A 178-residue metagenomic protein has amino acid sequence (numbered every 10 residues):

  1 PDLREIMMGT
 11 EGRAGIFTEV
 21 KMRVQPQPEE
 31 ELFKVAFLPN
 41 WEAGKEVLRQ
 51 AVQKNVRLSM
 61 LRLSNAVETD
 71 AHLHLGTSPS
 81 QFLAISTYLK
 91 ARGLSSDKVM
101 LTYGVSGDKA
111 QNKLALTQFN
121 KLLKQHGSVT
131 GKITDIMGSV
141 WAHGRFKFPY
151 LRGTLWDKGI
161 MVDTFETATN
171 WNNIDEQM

Functional and structural regions predicted by a protein language model:
P1-P28: FAD-binding core of FAD-dependent oxidoreductases, characterized by glycine-rich FAD pyrophosphate-binding loops
M22, P26, F37-N40, K45-M178: C-terminal substrate-recognition/cap domain of FAD-linked oxidoreductases
E31-L32: N-terminal nucleotide-binding beta1-loop-alpha1 segment
